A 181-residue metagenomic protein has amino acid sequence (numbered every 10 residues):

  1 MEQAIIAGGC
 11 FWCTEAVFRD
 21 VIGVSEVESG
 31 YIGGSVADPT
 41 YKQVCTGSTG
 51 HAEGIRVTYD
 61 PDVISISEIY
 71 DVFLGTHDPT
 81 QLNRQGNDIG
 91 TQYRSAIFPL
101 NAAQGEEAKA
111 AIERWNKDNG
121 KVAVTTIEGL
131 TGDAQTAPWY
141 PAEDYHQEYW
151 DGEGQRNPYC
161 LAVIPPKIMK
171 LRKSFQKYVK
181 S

Functional and structural regions predicted by a protein language model:
M1-S181: Flexible coil/turn and secondary-structure edge motifs
